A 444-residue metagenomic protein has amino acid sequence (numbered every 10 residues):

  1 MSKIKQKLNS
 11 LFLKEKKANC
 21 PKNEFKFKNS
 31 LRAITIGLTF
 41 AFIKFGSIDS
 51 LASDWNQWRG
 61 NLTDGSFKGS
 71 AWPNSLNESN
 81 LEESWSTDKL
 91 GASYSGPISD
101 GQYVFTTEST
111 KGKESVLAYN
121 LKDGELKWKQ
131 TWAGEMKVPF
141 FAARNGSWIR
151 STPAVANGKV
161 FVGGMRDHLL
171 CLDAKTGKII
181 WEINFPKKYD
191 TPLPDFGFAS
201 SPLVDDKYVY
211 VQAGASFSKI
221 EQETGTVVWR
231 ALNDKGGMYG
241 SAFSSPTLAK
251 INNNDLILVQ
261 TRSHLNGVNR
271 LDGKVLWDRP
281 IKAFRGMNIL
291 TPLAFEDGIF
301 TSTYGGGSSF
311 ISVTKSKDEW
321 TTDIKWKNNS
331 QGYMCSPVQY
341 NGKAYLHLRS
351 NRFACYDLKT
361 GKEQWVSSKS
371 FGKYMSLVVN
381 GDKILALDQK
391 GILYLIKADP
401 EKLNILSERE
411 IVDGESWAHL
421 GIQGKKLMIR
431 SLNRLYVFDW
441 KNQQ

Functional and structural regions predicted by a protein language model:
S53-E82: Blade/loop signatures of beta-propeller domains
S86-I98, K129-A154, E182-V204, R230-N253 (+5 more regions): Extracytoplasmic beta-rich repeat domains
N120-D123, A174-T176, E221-G225, N269-D272 (+4 more regions): Short loop/turn segments that connect beta-strands within beta-propeller blades
S330-A398: Loop/turn-rich, solvent-exposed surfaces of beta-rich toroidal or solenoidal domains
E415-Q444: Blade-level signature of beta-propeller repeat domains, shared across WD40, Kelch, NHL, RCC1 and BNR/Asp-box propellers
